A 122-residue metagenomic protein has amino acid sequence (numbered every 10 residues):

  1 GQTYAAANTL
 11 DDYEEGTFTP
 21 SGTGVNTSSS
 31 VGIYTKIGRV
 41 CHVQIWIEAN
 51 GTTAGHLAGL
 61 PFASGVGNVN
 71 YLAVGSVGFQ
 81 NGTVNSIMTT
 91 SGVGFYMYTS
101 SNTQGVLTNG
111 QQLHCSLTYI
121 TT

Functional and structural regions predicted by a protein language model:
G1, A73-V77, T121: N-terminal short leaders/motifs
Q2-T9, E15-I37, W46-G65, S101-N109: Surface-exposed ligand/attachment interfaces on beta-rich extracellular proteins
E15, G94, H114: A residue-level signal for beta-strand positions that form part of recognition/binding surfaces within mature
T19, Y96-Y98, T118: Residues in well-ordered beta-strands of folded domains
T27-S29, I47-Y96: Terminal beta-strand-rich extracellular "head" domains that mediate receptor/glycan or other ligand binding
T35-H42, I87-G92: Short, ordered beta-strand-loop transition motifs
C41-V43, L60, L117: Residue-level detector of buried hydrophobic side-chain packing in well-ordered secondary-structure elements
N109-T122: Short, structured beta-strand segments at or near domain termini in extracellular proteins/domains
